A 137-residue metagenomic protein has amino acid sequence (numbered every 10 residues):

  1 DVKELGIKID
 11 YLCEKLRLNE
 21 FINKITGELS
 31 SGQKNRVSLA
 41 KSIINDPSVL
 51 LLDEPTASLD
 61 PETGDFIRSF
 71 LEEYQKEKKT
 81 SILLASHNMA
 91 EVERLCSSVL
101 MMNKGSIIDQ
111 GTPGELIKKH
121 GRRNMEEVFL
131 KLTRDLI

Functional and structural regions predicted by a protein language model:
E4-F21: Conserved ABC ATPase "signature" region
I25-L29: Conserved ABC ATPase signature
D46: Conserved catalytic motifs of ABC-family nucleotide-binding domains
L50-D53: Catalytic Walker B motif of ABC-type/P-loop ATPase nucleotide-binding domains
D65-E77: Helical segment within the ABC ATPase nucleotide-binding domain
Q110-G111: ABC ATPase "signature
